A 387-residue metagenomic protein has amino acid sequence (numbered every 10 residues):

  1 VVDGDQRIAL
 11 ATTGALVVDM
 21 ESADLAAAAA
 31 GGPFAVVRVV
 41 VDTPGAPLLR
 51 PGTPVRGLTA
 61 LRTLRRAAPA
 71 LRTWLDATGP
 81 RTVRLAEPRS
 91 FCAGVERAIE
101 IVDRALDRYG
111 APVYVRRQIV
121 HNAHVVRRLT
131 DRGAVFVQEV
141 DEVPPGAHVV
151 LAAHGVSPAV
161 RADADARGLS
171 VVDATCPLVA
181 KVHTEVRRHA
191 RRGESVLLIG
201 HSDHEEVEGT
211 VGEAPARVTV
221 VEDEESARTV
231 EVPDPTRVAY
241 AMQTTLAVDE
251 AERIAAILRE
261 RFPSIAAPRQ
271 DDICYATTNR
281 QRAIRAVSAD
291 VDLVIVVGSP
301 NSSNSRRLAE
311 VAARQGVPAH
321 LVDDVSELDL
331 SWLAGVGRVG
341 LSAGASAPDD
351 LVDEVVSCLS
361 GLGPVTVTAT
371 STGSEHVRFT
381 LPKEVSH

Functional and structural regions predicted by a protein language model:
V1-A77: Glycine-rich phosphate- or other oxyanion-binding loops that anchor nucleotides, phosphorylated ligands
G79-A345, D349-H387: The feature marks the mature, well-folded catalytic cores of soluble enzymes
